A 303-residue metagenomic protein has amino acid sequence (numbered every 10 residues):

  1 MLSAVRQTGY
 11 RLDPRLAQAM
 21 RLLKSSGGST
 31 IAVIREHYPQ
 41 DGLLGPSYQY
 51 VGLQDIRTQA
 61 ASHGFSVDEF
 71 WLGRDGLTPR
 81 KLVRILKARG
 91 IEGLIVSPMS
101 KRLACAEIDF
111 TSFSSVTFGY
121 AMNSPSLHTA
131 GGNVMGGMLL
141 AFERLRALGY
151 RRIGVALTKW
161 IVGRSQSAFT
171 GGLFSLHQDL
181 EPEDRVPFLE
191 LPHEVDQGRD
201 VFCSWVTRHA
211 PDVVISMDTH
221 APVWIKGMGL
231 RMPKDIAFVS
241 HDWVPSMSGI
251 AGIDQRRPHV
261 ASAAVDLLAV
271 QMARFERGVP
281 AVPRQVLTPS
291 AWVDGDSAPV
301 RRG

Functional and structural regions predicted by a protein language model:
M1-L22, G27: N-terminal helix-turn-helix DNA-binding module of bacterial transcription factors
A19-L44, R152-K159: Short beta-strand segments enriched in small/hydrophobic residues
R57-R74, G154-A156, S167-Q197, S240: Short beta-strand elements in bilobed, periplasmic/extracellular small-molecule ligand-binding domains
A88-P98, R152-L157, P187-P192, V206-T219 (+1 more regions): Periplasmic-binding protein-like
S97-G137, F238-G252: Flexible loop/hinge segments that line or gate small-molecule binding clefts
S126-V155, D196-C203, Q255-E276: Hydrophobic alpha-helical segments within soluble ligand-binding/sensing domains
A141-L180, R277-P299: An alpha-beta-alpha
S204-G303: Flexible loop/turn connectors
